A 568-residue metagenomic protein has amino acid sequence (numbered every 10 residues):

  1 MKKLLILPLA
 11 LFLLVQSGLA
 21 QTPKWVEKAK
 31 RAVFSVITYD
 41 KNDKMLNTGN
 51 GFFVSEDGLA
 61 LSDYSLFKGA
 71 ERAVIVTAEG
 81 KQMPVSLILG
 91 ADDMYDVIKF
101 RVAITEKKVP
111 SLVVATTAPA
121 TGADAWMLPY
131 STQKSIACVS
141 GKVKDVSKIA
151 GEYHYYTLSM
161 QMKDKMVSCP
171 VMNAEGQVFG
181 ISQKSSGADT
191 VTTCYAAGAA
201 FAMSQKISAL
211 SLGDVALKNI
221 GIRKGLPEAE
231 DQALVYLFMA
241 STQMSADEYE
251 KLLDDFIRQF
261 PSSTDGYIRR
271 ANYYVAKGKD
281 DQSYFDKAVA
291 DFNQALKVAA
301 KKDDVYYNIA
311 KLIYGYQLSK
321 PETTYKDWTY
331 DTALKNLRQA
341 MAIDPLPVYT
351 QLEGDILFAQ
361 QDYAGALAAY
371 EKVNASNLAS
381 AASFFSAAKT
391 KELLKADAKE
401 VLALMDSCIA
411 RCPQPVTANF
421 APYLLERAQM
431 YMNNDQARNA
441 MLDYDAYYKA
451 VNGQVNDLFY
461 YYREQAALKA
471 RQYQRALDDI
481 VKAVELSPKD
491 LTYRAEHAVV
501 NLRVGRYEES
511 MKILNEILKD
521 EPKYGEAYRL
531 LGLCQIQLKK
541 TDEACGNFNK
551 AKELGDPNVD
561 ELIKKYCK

Functional and structural regions predicted by a protein language model:
Q21-T22, Y39-D57, D63, Q82-P84 (+2 more regions): A conserved glycine-rich beta-strand in the N-terminal activation segment of trypsin-fold
Q21-W25, K108-Y155, M162-M166, S182-T193: Flexible, gly/ser-rich surface segments that form the specificity/activation loops bordering the active-site cleft
T22-V26, V109, I181-L252: C-terminal cap/linker of serine protease catalytic domains
S55-L128, Q133-A137, E152-Y153: Conserved active-site neighborhood of the chymotrypsin/trypsin-like protease fold
R269, N308, L352, S386 (+6 more regions): Canonical tetratricopeptide repeat
N272, A276-K279, K311, L318 (+7 more regions): Residue-level recognition of tetratricopeptide repeat
A276, G315-Y316, A359-Q360, L393-L394 (+6 more regions): Register position in tetratricopeptide repeats
